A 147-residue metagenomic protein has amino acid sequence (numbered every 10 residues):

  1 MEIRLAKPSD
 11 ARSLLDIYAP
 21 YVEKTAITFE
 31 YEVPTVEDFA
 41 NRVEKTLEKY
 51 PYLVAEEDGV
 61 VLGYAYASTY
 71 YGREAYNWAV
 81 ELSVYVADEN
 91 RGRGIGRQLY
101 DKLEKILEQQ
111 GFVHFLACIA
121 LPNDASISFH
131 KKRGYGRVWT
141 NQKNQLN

Functional and structural regions predicted by a protein language model:
E2-L14: A short beta-loop-alpha structural element at the N-terminal edge of CoA-dependent acyl/N-acetyltransferase catalytic
L15, A19-R42: Conserved GNAT-fold acetyl-CoA-binding loop/helix
P34-E89, Y100-D101: Acetyl-CoA-dependent GNAT
Y66, L116-I119, K131, G136-N147: Conserved catalytic-core motifs of GNAT/GCN5-like acyltransferases
V84-E89, R93, K105, L121-P122: Active-site acidic-Proline motif in GNAT/NAT acetyltransferases
G92-K105, S128-K132: Conserved acetyl-CoA-binding loop-helix of GNAT-fold acetyltransferases
L107-I119: Conserved GNAT acetyl-CoA-binding A-motif
